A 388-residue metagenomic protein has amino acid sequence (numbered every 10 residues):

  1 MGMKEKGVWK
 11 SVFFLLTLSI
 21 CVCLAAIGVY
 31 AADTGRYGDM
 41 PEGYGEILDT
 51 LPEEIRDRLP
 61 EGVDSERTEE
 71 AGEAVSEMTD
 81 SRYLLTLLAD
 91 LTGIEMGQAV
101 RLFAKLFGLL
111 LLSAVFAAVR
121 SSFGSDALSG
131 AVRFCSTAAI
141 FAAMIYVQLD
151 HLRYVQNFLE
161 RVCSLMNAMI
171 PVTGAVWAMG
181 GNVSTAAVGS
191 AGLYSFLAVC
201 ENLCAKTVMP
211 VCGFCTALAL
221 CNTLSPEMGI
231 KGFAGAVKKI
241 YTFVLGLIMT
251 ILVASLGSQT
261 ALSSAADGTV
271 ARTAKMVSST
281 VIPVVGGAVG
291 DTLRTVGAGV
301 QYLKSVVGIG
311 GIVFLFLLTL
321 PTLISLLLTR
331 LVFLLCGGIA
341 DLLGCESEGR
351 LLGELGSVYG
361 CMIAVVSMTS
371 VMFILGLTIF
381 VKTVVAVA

Functional and structural regions predicted by a protein language model:
M1-L16, C23-R133, Y146-V162, M166 (+9 more regions): Gly/Ser-rich, low-complexity
F134-V147, M166-V183, L203-C212: Mid-bilayer segments of alpha-helical transmembrane spans in multi-pass integral membrane proteins that mediate
S190-A254: Loop-centered beta-sheet repeat module
T207, I240, V244-I248, V284 (+4 more regions): Hydrophobic transmembrane alpha-helical segments of multi-pass transport and channel proteins
L224, M228-F243, G268-G290, L334-E354: Juxtamembrane inter-helical linkers in multi-pass membrane proteins
S305-E346, E354: Helical hairpin unit composed of two closely spaced alpha helices linked by a short loop
S325-F333, G337-D341, C345, G360 (+1 more regions): Membrane-helix cytosolic exit motif
